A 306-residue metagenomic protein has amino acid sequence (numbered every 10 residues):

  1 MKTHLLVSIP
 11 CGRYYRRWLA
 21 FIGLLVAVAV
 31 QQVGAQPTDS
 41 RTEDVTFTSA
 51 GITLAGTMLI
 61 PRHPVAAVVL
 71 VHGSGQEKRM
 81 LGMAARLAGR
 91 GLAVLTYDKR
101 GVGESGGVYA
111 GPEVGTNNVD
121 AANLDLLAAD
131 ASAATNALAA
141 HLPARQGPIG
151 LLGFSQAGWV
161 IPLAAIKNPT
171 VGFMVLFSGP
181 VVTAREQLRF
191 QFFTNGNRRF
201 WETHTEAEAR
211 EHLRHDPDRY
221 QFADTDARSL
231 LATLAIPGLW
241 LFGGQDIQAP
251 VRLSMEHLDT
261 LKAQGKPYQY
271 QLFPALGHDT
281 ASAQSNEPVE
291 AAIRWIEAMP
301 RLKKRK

Functional and structural regions predicted by a protein language model:
Q36-P61: N-terminal cap/lid segment of alpha/beta-hydrolase-fold proteins
V65-G73: Short beta-strand element of the alpha/beta-hydrolase
M83, I236, P250-T260: Short alpha-helix in the alpha/beta-hydrolase fold that links the catalytic acid
A88-G111: Conserved alpha/beta-hydrolase
N117-H141: Alpha/beta-hydrolase active-site loop
K167-E211: Hydrolase active-site cap/lid region
L234, W240-F242, D246: Short beta-strand/loop motif that positions the catalytic acidic residue of the alpha/beta-hydrolase fold
L276-K306: Catalytic active-site module of serine/aspartate enzymes centered on a nucleophile-bearing elbow/loop
